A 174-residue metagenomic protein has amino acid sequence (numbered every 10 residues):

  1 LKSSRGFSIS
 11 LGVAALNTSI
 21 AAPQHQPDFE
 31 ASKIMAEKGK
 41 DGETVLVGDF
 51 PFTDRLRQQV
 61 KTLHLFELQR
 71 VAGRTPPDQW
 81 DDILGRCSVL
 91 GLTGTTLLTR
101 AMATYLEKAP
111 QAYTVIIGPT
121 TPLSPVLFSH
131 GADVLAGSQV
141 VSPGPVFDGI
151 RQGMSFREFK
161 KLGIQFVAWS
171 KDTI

Functional and structural regions predicted by a protein language model:
L1-P51, I150, V167-I174: Electropositive, gly/pro-rich neighborhoods at or near active sites that engage anionic ligands
Q26-S32, Q69-Q79, L97-T99: Active-site glycine-rich loop that binds ribose-phosphate moieties when present
G42, S88, D133: Conserved acidic residues
V45, V89-T93, V115: Structural motif
F52-I83, S88: Histidine/lysine/aspartate-rich catalytic loop segments that bind and position anionic ligands
R55, Q59, A101-K108, V126: A short acidic, amphipathic alpha-helical/loop segment
K61, A109-Y113, A132: A short helix->loop->beta-strand "cap" motif at the edges of active sites that frequently abuts
V115-I174: C-terminal functional extensions of proteins
